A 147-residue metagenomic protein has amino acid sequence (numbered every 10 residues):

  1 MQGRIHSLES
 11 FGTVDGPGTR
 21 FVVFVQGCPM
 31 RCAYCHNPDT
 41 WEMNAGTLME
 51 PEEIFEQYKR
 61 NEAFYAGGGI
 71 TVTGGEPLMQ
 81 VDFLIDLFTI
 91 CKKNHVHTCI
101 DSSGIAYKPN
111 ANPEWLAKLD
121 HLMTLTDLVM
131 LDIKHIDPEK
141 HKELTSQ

Functional and structural regions predicted by a protein language model:
M1-F24, M30-A45, R60-A66: N-terminal [4Fe-4S]-dependent radical SAM core
T19, N37-T124: Conserved Radical SAM active-site core
V23, C32, E76, I100 (+1 more regions): Conserved, mostly hydrophobic/aromatic
A106, D137-E139: Feature marks short, surface-exposed loop/turn motifs that line or immediately flank catalytic pockets and channel
M123-D137: Non-cysteine beta-strand/loop elements that form the S-adenosyl-L-methionine
T145-Q147: Glycine-rich S-adenosyl-L-methionine
